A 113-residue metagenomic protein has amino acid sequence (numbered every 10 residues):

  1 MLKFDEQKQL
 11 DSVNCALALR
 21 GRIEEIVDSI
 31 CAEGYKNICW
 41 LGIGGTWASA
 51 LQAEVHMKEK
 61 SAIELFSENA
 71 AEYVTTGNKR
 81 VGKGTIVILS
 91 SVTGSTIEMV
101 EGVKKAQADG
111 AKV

Functional and structural regions predicted by a protein language model:
M1-A32: Cofactor-/ligand-binding subdomain signature composed of acidic, glycine-rich, tryptophan-containing flexible loops
E33-V113: Glycine-rich phosphate-binding loops that contact phosphosugars or nucleotide phosphates
